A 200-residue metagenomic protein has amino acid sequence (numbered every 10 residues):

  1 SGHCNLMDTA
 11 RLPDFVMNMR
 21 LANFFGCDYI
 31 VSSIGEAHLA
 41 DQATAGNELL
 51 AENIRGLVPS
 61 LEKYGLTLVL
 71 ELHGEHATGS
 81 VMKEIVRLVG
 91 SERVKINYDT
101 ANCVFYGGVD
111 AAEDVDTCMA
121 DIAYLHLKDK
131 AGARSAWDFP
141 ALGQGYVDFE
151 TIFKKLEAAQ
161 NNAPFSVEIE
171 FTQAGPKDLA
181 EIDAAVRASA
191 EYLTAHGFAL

Functional and structural regions predicted by a protein language model:
G2-I96, F105, D183: Active-site acidic/histidine proton-transfer and metal-coordination neighborhood in alpha/beta enzyme cores
L21, G26, K63, G79-Y98 (+1 more regions): Histidine-acidic metal/acid-base catalytic patches
